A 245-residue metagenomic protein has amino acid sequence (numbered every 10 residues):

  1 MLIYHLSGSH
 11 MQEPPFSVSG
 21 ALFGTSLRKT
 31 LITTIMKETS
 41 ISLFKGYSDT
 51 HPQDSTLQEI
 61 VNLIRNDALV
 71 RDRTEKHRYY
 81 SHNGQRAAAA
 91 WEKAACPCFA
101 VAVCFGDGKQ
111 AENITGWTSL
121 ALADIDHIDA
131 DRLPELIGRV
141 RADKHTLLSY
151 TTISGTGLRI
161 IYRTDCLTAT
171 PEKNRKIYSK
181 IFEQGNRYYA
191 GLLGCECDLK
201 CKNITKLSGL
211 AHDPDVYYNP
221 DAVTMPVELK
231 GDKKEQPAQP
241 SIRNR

Functional and structural regions predicted by a protein language model:
M1-S119, E235-I242: DNA replication initiation on ssDNA origins
K37-H51, G108-D131, D165-R245: DNA replication initiation modules
T56-I64, E135-G138, D221-P226: Short, polar loop/linker segments at the starts of domains and inter-domain junctions
H77-A87, W91, V140-K144, G185-G194: Hydrophobic, Leu/Ile/Phe/Ala-enriched alpha-helical segments that form helix-helix packing faces
E112-T115, R139-R141, S149-T151: Short, charge-rich binding segments
A130-K144: Short amphipathic alpha-helix segments
L148-S154, D198-N203: Short beta-strand
T152-R163: Short, conserved phosphate-binding/catalytic loop or strand-edge motifs used in phosphoryl-/nucleotidyl-transfer
